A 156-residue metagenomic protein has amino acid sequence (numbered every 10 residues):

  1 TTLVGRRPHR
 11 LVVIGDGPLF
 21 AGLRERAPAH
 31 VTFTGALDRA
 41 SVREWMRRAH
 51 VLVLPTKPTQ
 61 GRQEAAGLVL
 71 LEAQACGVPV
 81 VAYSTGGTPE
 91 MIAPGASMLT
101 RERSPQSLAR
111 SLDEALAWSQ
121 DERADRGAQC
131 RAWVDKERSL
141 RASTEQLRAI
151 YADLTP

Functional and structural regions predicted by a protein language model:
R10-L23: Glycosyltransferase donor-sugar binding loop
A21-R43, V51: Nucleotide-activated donor-binding/catalytic signature segment of Leloir-type glycosyltransferases, i.e., the conserved
R47-R62, V78: Acidic donor-binding loop of glycosyltransferase active sites
T56-L71, P89-E90: Nucleotide-sugar-dependent
Q63, S84-L99: Short acidic/histidine- and often glycine-rich active-site loop of Leloir-type glycosyltransferases that engages
L70, A75, P79-A82: Short hydrophobic beta-strand element within catalytic cores of glycosyltransferases and related nucleotide-activated
P94-Q106, E114-Q120: Conserved acidic donor-binding segment of nucleotide-sugar-dependent glycosyltransferases
R103, Q120, A124-A152: A charged, aromatic-enriched C-terminal amphipathic alpha-helix characteristic of glycosyltransferases across folds
